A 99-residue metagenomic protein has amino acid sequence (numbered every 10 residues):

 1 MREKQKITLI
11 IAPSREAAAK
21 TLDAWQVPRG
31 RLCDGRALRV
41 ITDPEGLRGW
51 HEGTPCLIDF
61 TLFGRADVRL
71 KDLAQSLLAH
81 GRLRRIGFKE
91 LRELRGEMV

Functional and structural regions predicted by a protein language model:
M1-V99: Short, flexible loop motifs at catalytic/binding sites
